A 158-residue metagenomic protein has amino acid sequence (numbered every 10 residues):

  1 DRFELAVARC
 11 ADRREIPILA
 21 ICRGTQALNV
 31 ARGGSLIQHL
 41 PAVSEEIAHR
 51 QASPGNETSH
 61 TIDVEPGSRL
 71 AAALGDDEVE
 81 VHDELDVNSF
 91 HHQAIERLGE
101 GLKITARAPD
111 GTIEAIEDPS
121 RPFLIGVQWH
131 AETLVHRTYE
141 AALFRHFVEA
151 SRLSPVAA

Functional and structural regions predicted by a protein language model:
D1-I16, P41-A158: Amide-donor transfer/coupling interface in amidating biosynthetic enzymes
F3, R9-S35: Catalytic nucleophile loop
G24-L28, I37-Q38, A115, H130: Short, electropositive, low-hydrophobicity segments enriched in small/polar residues
G34-I37, E46: Conserved active-site segments centered on acidic
